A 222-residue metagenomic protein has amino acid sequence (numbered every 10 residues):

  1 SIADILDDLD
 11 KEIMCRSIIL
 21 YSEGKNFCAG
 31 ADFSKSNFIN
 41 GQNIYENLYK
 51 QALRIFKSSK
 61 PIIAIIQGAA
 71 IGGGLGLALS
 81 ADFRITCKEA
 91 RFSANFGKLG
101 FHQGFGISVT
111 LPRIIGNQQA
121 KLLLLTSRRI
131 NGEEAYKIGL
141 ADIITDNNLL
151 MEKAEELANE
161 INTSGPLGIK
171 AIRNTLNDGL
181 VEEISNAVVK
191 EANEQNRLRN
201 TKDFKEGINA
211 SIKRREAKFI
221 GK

Functional and structural regions predicted by a protein language model:
A3, D7-M14, Y21-K57, A70 (+2 more regions): Glycine- (often His-adjacent) and acidic-residue-rich active-site loop that binds/positions the CoA thioester
A3, I85-A90, G132, A141-V189 (+2 more regions): C-terminal long alpha-helix characteristic of the crotonase
L48, S108, N117-A120, A158 (+3 more regions): A general structural signal for well-ordered alpha-helical segments in protein cores
Q51, I55-K57, I65, I71-L125 (+3 more regions): CoA-thioester-processing core
R128-E134: Acidic, divalent-metal-coordinating active-site segment for phosphoryl/phosphodiester hydrolysis, typified by short
E206-S211, F219: Anionic, Ser/Thr-rich low-complexity intrinsically disordered regions
